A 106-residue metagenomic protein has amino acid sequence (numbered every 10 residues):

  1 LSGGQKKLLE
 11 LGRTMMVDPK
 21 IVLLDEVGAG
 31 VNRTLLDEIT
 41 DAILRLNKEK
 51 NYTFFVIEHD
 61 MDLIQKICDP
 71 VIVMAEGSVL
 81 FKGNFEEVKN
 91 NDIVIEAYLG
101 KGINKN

Functional and structural regions predicted by a protein language model:
L11: Hydrophobic anchor residue at the start of the ABC signature
D18: Conserved catalytic motifs of ABC-family nucleotide-binding domains
V22-D25: Catalytic Walker B motif of ABC-type/P-loop ATPase nucleotide-binding domains
D37-E49: Helical segment within the ABC ATPase nucleotide-binding domain
E58-H59: H-loop/switch region of ABC-family ATPase nucleotide-binding domains
I64-K66: A short, surface-exposed alpha-helical micro-motif characterized by mixed small hydrophobic and charged/polar residues
